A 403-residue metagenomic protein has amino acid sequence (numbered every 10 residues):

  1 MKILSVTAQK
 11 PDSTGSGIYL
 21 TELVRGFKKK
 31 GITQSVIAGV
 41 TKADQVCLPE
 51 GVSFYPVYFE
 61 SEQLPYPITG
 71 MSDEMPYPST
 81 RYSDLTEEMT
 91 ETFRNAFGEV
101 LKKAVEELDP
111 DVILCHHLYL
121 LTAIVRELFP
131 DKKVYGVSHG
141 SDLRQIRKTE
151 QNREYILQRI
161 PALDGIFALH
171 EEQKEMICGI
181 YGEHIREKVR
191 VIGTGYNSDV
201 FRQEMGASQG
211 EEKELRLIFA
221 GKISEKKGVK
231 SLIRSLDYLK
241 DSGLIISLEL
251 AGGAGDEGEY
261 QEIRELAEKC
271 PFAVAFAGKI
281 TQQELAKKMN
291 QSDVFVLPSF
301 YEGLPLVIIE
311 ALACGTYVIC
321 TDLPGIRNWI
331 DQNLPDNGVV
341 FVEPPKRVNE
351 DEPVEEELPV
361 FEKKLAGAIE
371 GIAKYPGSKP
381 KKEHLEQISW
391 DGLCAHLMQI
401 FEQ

Functional and structural regions predicted by a protein language model:
G15, P353-E402: A charged, aromatic-enriched C-terminal amphipathic alpha-helix characteristic of glycosyltransferases across folds
T41-V100, A104: A conserved catalytic-core segment of Leloir-type glycosyltransferases
I146-K148, C178, G195-K213: Acidic anion/phosphate-binding donor-loop and adjacent secondary structure in glycosyltransferase catalytic cores
L163-K188, Y196-S198, N328: A short, active-site helix/loop in glycosyltransferases that binds the activated sugar's phosphate group
G210-K227, I233-L236, E249: Conserved donor-binding/catalytic core segment of Leloir-type glycosyltransferases
Y260-I280: Nucleotide-activated donor-binding/catalytic signature segment of Leloir-type glycosyltransferases, i.e., the conserved
K279-I280, K287-S292: Short alpha-helical donor nucleotide-sugar binding micro-motif in glycosyltransferases
F300: Aromatic "clamp/platform" in nucleotide-sugar-dependent glycosyltransferases that forms part of the donor/acceptor
